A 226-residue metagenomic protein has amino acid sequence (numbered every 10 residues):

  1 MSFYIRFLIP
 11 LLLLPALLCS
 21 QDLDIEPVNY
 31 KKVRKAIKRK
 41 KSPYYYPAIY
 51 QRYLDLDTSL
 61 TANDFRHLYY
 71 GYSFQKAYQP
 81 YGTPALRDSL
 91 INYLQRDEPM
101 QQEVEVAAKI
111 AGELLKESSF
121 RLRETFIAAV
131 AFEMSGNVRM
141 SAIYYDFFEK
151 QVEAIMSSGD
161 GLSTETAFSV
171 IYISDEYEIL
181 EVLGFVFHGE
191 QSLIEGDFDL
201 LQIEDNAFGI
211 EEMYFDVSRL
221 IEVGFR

Functional and structural regions predicted by a protein language model:
M1-E26: Bacterial Sec-dependent N-terminal signal peptides
Q21-V104, T166-R226: N-terminal alpha-helical interaction modules that lie
G82, F120-R121: Residues that mark the junctions of alpha-helical repeat units in TPR/alpha-solenoid scaffolds
E103, I110-A111, Y144: Alpha-helical solenoid repeat scaffolds, predominantly canonical TPR units
E113-L114, F148: Canonical positions in the second alpha-helix
R121-R123, K150-T164: Boundary/linker segments of alpha-helical solenoid repeat arrays
E133-M156: TPR/TPR-like (Sel1-like) alpha-helical repeat modules
